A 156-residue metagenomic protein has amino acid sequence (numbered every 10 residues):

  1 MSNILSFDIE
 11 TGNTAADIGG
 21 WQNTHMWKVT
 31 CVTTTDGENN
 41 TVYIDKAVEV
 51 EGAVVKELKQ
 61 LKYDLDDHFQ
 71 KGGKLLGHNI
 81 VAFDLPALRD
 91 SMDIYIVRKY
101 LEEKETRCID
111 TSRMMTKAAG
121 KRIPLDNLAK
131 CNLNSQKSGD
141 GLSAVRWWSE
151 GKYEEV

Functional and structural regions predicted by a protein language model:
M1-F69: Conserved RNase H-like, two-metal-ion catalytic cores of nucleic-acid enzymes
A16, H78, L142-S143: Alpha-helical structural elements
V29-T33, K99-K104, N132-S135: Glycine-rich loops and low-complexity Gly/Arg-rich segments that provide flexible linkers or classic glycine-based
E38-K130: Conserved DEDDh/DEDDy metal-dependent 3′-5′ exonuclease domain
N127-V156: Acidic, Mg2+-coordinating catalytic module of metal-dependent nucleases/exonucleases that use a two-metal-ion mechanism
